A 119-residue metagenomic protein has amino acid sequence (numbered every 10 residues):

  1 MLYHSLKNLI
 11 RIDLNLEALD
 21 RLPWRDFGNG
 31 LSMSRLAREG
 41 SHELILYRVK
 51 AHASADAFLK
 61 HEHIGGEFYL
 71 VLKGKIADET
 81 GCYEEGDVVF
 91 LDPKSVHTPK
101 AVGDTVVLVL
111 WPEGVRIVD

Functional and structural regions predicted by a protein language model:
M1-E43: A short, N-terminal "cap"/entry segment at the start of jelly-roll beta-barrel domains of the cupin/DSBH fold
G28, S32-H63, A77, G81-C82 (+1 more regions): Conserved short histidine dyad/triad with adjacent acidic residue
G66: Alpha/beta-hydrolase fold active-site loops
Y69: Structured binding elements
K73-G74: Glycine-centered positions in the ABC transporter ATPase nucleotide-binding domain
P93-V118: Ligand-binding loop in jelly-roll beta-barrel domains
